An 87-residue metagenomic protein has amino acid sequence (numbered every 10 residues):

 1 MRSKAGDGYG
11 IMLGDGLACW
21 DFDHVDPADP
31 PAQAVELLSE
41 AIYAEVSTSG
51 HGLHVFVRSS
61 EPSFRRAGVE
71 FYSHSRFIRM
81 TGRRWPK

Functional and structural regions predicted by a protein language model:
M1-G50, S60: Signature for HUH/AEP ssDNA processing cores
L17, G50-H54, S75-F77: A generic structural signal for beta-strand entry/edge sites
D29-S39, V57-P86: Helical (often loop-to-helix) elements that flank the catalytic cores of nucleotide-handling enzymes
